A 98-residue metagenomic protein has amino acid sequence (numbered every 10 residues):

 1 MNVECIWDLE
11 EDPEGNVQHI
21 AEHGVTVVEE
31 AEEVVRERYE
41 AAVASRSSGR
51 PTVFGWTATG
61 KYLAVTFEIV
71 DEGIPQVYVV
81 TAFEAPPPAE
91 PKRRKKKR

Functional and structural regions predicted by a protein language model:
M1-R98: Ribonuclease/tRNase effector modules and their secretory precursors
